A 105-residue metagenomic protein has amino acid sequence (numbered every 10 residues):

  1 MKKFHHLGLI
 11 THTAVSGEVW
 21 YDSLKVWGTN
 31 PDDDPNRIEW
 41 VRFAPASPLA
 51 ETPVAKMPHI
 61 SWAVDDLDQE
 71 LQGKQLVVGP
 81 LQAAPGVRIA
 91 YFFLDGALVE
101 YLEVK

Functional and structural regions predicted by a protein language model:
M1-A46, Q69-Q75, P80-D95: Core segments of cupin and vicinal oxygen chelate
H5-L9, P58-A63: Short cationic amphipathic helices and targeting signals
H12-Y21, L49-A50, V54-H59, V104: Short low-complexity stretches enriched in small and charged residues
R37-M57, A63: Short, conserved turn/kink motifs that form compact alpha/beta structural patches or helix kinks used as
L94, L98-K105: Short, Lys/Arg-rich amphipathic alpha-helical interaction segments that bind nucleic acids or acidic protein surfaces
